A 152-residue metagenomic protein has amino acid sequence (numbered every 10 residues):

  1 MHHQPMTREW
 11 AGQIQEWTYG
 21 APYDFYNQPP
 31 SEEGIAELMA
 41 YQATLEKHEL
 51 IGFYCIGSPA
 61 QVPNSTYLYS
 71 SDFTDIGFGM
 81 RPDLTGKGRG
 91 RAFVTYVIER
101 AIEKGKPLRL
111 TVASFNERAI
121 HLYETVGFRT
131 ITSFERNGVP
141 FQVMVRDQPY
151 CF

Functional and structural regions predicted by a protein language model:
M1-H2: Extreme N-terminal starter segment of soluble prokaryotic enzymes
P5-G12, E16-D83, V94, R100 (+2 more regions): Acetyl-CoA-dependent GNAT
F78-T95, S114-H121, T125: Conserved glycine-rich acetyl-CoA-binding loop
A101-A113: Conserved GNAT acetyl-CoA-binding A-motif
L110-I120, R136-F141, D147-Q148: Conserved beta-strand-loop-alpha-helix junction that forms the acyl-donor binding cleft
E124-S133: Conserved acetyl-CoA-binding loop of GNAT-fold acetyltransferases
